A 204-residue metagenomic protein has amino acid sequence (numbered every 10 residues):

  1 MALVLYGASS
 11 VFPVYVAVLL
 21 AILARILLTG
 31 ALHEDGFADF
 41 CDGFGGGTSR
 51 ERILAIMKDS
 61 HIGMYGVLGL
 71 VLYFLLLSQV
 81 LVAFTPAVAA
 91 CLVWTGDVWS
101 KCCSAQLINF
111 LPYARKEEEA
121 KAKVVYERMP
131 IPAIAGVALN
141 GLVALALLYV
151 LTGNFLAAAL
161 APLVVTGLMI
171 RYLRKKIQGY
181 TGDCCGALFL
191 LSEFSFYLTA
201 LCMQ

Functional and structural regions predicted by a protein language model:
M1-G30, F44-R52, D59-Q204: Hydrophobic alpha-helical transmembrane segments
H33: Histidine-centered active-site/metal-ligand motif
